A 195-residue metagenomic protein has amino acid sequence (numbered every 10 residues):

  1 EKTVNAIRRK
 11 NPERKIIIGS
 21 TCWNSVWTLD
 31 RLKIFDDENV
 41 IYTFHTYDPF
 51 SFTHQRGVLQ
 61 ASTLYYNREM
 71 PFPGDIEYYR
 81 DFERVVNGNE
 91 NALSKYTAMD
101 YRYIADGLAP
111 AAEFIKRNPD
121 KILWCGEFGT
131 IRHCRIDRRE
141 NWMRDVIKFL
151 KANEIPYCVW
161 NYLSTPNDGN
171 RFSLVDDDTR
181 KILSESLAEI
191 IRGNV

Functional and structural regions predicted by a protein language model:
E1-S94, A98, A109-T130, A152-I155: Active-site region of glycoside hydrolase catalytic domains
C22-V26, F50, R102-I104, I131-E140 (+1 more regions): Acidic-and-aromatic substrate-binding clefts and catalytic sites of carbohydrate-active enzymes
Y96-G107, R138-W142, I182-L183: Soluble or luminal CAZymes and related metallo-dependent hydrolases
C134-V195: Aromatic-rich peripheral "rim/lid" segments of glycoside hydrolase catalytic domains that contact and position glycan
